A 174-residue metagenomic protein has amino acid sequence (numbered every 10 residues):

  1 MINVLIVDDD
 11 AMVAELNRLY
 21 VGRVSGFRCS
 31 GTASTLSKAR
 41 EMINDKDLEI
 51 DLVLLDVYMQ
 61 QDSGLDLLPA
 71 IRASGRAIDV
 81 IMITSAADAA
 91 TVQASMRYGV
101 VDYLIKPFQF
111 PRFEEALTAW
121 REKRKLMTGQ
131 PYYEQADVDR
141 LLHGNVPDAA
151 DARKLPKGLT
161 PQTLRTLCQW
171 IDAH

Functional and structural regions predicted by a protein language model:
M1-V21, V53: Conserved acidic segment of CheY-like receiver
D8, D56-V57, T84: Active-site residues of response regulator receiver
T32-L52: Acidic, metal-coordinating helix/loop segments flanking the phosphotransfer/catalytic sites of two-component signaling
Q60: The feature encodes the CheY-like receiver
L65-A77: Short amphipathic alpha-helix used as the core "switch/output" element in two-component signaling
F108-L117, G129-D137: C-terminal output helix
A136-H174: C-terminal output/effector regions of signal-responsive regulators
